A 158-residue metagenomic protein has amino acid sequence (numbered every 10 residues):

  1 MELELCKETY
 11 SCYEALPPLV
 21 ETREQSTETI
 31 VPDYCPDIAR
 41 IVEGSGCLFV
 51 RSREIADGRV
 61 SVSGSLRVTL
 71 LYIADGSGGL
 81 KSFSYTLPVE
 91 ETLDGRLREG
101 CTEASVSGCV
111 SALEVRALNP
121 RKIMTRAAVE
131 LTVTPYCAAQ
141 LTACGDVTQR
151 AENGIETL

Functional and structural regions predicted by a protein language model:
M1-L158: Viral structural modules
